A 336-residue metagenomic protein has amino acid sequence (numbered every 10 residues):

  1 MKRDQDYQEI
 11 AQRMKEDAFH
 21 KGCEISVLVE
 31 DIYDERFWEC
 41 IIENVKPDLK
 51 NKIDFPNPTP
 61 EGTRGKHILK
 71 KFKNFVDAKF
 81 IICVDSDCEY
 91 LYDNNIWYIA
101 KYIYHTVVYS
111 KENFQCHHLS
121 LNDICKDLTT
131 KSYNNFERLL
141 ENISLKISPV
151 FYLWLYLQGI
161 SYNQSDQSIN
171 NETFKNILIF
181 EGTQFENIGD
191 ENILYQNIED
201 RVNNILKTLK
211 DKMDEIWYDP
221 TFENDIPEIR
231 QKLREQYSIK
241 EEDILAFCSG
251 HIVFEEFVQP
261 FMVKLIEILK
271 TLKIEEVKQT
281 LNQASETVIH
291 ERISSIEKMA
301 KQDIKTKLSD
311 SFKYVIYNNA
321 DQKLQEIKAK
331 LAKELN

Functional and structural regions predicted by a protein language model:
M1-N336: Acidic, divalent-metal-binding catalytic cores of TOPRIM and closely related two-metal-ion phosphodiester/pyrophosphate
